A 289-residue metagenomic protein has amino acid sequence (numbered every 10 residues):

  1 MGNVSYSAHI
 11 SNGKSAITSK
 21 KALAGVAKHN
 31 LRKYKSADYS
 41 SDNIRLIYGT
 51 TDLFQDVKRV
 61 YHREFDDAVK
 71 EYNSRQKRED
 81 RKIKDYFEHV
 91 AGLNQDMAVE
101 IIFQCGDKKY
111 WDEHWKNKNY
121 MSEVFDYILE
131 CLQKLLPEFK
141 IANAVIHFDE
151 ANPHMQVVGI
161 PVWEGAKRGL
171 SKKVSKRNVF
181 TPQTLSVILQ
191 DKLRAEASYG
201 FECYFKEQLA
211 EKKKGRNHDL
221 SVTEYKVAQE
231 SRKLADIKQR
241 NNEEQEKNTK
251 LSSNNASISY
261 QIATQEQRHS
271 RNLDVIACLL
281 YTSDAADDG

Functional and structural regions predicted by a protein language model:
M1-S283: N-terminal nicking endonuclease/strand-transfer module with a His-rich metal-binding environment and a catalytic Tyr
D284-G289: A short, hydrophobic C-terminal helix/tail in secreted or cell-surface proteins
